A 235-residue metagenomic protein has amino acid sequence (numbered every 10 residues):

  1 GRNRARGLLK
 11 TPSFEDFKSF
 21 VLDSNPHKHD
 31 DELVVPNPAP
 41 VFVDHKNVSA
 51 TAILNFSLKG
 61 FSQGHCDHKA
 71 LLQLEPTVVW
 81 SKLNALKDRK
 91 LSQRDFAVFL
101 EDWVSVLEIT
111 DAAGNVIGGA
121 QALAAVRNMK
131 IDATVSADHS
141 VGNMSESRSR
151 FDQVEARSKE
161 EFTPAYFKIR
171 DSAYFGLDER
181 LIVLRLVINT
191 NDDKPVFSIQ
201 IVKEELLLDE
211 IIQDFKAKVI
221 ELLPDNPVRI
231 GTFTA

Functional and structural regions predicted by a protein language model:
G1-G60, P227-A235: An N-terminally focused, membrane-permeabilizing/fusogenic/translocator signature enriched in pore-forming
G1-N3, N128-E161: Positively charged, hydrophobic/aromatic-enriched amphipathic segments
L8, P12, K87, L91-D95 (+4 more regions): Alpha-helix boundary/N-cap detector
S24, K28, F61, V104-L107 (+4 more regions): Short, flexible helical or helix-coil boundary motifs
P36, P40-H45, S62-C66, L71-T77 (+1 more regions): Amphipathic, membrane-inserting segments
N47-D102, A165, I169-D171: Membrane-active amphipathic alpha-helices
K90-S145: Membrane-inserting effector segments that mediate pore formation, membrane fusion, or transient membrane insertion
